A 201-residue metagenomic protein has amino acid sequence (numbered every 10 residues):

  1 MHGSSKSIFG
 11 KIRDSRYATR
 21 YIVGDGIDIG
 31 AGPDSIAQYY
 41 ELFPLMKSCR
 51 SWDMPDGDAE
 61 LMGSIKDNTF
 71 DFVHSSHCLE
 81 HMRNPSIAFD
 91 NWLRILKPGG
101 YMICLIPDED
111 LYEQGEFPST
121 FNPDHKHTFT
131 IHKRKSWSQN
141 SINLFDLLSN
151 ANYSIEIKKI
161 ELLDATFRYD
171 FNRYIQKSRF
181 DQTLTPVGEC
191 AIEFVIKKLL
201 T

Functional and structural regions predicted by a protein language model:
M1-N68, F72, E161-I175, P186-T201: Conserved N-terminal segment of class I S-adenosyl-L-methionine
Y21, S86-L93, Y101-T201: S-adenosyl-L-methionine-dependent methyltransferase catalytic module, highlighting the catalytic core
A37, R83, Y112: Glycine/Thr-rich phosphate-binding loops of Rossmann-like dinucleotide-binding domains
F43-M46, K66-N68, D90-I95, T120-P123: Glycine-rich, phosphate-binding/catalytic loops in enzymes
A59-M62, H77, K133: Generic anion/oxyanion-binding catalytic loop in active/binding sites
F70, N84-I87: Residue-level recognition of oxygen-bearing side chains
F72-C78: A short beta-strand submotif of the Rossmann-like class I SAM-dependent methyltransferase core that lines
M82-R83, L96-K97: Helix-to-beta-strand junctions that scaffold the AdoMet/dcAdoMet cofactor pocket in Class I SAM-dependent enzymes
